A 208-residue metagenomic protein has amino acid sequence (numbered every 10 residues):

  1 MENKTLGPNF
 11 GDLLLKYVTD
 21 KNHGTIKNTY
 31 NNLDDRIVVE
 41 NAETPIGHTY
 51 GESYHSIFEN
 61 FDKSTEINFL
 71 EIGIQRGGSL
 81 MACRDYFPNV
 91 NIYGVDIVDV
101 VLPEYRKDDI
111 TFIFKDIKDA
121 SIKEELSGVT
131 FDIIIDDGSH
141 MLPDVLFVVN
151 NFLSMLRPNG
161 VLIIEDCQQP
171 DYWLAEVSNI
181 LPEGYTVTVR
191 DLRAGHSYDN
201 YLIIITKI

Functional and structural regions predicted by a protein language model:
M1-I133, S139-I164, Q168-I208: A short alpha-helical cap/connector motif
